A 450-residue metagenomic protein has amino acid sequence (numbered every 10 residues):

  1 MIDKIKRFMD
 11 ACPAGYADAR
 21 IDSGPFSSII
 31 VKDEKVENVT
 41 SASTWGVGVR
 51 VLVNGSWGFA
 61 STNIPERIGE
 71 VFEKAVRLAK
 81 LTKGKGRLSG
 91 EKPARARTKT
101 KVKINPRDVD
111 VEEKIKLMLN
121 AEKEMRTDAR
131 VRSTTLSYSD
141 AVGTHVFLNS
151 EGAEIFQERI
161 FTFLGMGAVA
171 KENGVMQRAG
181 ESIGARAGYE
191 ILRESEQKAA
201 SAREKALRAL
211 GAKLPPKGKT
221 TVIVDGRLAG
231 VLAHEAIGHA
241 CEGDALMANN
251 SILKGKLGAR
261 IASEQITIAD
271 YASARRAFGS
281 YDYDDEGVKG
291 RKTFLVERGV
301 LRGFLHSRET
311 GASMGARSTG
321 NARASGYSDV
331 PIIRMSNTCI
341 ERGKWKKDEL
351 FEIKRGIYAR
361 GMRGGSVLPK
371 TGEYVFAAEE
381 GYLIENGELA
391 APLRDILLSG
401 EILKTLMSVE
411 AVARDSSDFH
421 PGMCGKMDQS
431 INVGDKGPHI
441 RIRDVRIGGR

Functional and structural regions predicted by a protein language model:
M1-R450: N-terminal small-residue-enriched
